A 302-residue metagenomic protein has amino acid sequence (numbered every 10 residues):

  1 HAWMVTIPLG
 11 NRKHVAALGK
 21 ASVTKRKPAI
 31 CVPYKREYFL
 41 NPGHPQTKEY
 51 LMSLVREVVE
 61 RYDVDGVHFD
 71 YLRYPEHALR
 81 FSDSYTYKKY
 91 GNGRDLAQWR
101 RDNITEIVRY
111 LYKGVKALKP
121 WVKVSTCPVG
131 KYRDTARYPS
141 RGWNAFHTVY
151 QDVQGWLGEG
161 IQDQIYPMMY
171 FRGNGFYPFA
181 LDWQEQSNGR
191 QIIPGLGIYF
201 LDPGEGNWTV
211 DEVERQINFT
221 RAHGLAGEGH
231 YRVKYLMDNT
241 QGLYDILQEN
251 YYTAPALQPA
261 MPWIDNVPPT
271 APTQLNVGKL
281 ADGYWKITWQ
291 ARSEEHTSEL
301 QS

Functional and structural regions predicted by a protein language model:
H1, E37, D65-H68, W121-S125 (+3 more regions): Structural preference for beta-strand elements that scaffold enzyme active sites
A2-R61, T148: Active-site-adjacent "subsite" loops/lids of carbohydrate-active enzymes
I7-K35, L72-N92, R137-N144: Aromatic- and acidic-residue-enriched segments that line the glycan-binding/catalytic groove of carbohydrate-active
L51, V58, V67-D70, V115 (+4 more regions): Conserved, mostly hydrophobic/aromatic
K88-E205: Glycoside hydrolase catalytic-domain groove-lining segments
Y150-F176, N188-I264: Substrate-binding cleft of secreted/luminal carbohydrate-active enzymes
G242-S293: Pro/Thr/Ser/Gly-rich low-complexity, intrinsically disordered linker/stalk tracts
E294-Q301: Residue-level detector of conserved catalytic or cofactor/ligand-binding positions in enzyme active sites
